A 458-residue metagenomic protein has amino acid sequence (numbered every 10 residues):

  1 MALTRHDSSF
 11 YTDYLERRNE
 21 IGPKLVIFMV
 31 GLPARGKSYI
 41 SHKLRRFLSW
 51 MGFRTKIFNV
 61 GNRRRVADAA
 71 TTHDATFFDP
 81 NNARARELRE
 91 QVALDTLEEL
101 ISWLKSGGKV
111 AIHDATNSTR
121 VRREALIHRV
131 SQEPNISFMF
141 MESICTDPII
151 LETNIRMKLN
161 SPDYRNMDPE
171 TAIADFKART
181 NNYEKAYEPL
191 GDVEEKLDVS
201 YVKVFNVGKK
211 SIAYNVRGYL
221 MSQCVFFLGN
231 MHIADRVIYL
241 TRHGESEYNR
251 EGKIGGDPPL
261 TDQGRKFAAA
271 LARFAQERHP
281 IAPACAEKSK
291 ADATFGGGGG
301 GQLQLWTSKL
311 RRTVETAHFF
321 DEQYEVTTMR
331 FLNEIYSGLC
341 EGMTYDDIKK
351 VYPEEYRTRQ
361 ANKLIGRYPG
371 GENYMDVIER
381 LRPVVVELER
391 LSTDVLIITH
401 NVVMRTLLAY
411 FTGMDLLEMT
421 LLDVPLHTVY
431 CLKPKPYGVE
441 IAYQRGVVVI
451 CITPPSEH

Functional and structural regions predicted by a protein language model:
M1-D13: N-terminal pre-Walker A segment at the start of P-loop NTPase domains
D13-I21, F176-Y239: NTP-dependent small-molecule kinase module
R17-P23, L104-K105, L388-R390: Phosphate-binding P-loop
P33: The conserved Walker
S38-I101, G107-G108, R122, I150: Conserved substrate/cofactor phosphate-moiety recognition/catalytic segment in nucleotide-dependent phosphotransferases
H73-E87, V130-L190: A glycine- and Lys/Arg-enriched "phosphate-lid" helix/loop adjacent to the NTP-binding pocket of small-molecule kinases
A115, R123-E124, S137-M157, I233-D235 (+4 more regions): Phosphate-coordination/substrate-recognition cap region in phosphate-metabolizing enzymes
V314, R382-E440: Active-site-adjacent alpha-helix immediately C-terminal to a catalytic or transition-state-stabilizing loop
